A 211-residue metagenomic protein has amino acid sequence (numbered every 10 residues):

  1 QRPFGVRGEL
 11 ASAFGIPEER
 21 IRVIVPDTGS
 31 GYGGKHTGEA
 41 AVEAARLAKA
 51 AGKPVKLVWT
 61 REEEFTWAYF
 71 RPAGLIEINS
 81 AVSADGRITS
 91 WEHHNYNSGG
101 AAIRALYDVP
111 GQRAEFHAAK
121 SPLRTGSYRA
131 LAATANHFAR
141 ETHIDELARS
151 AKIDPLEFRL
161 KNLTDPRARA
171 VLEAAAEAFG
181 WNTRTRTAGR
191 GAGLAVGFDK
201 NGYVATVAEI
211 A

Functional and structural regions predicted by a protein language model:
Q1-A211: Structural alpha/beta core scaffold segments of enzyme domains
